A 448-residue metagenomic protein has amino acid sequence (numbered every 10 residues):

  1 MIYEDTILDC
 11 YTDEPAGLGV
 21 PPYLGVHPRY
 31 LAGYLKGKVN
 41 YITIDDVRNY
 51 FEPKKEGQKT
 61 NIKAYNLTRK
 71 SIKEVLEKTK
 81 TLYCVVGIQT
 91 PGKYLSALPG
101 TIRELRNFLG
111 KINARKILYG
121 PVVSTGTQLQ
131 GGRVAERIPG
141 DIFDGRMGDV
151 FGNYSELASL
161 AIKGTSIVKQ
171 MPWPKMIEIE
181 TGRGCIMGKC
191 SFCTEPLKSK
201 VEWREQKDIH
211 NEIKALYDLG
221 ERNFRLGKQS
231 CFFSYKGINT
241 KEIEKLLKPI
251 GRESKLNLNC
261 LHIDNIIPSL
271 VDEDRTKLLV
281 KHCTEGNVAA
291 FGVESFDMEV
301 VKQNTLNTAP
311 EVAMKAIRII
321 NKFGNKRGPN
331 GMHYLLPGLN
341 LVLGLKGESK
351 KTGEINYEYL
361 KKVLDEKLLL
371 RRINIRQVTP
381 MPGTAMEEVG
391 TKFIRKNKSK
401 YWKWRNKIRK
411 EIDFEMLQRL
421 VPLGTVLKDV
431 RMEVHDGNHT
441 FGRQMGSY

Functional and structural regions predicted by a protein language model:
I2, I7-D9, A16, A215-K351 (+1 more regions): Conserved SAM/AdoMet-binding glycine-rich loop
P15-P28: Glycine- and acidic-residue-enriched helix-capping/strand-helix junction motifs
K38-K54: A short beta-strand-loop structural module common to alpha/beta enzyme folds
F51, N61-I167, V430, G446: Glycine-rich beta-alpha loop elements in corrinoid/cobalamin-binding modules across cobalamin-dependent enzymes
Q128-V150, L279-N287, E358-N374: Structural recognition of alpha->loop->beta junctions
M171-D208: Canonical Radical SAM [4Fe-4S] cluster-binding loop centered on the CxxxCxxC motif and its immediate flanking residues
C185, I209, F291, I373 (+1 more regions): Conserved, mostly hydrophobic/aromatic
S399-Y448: Terminal RNA-binding accessory module
